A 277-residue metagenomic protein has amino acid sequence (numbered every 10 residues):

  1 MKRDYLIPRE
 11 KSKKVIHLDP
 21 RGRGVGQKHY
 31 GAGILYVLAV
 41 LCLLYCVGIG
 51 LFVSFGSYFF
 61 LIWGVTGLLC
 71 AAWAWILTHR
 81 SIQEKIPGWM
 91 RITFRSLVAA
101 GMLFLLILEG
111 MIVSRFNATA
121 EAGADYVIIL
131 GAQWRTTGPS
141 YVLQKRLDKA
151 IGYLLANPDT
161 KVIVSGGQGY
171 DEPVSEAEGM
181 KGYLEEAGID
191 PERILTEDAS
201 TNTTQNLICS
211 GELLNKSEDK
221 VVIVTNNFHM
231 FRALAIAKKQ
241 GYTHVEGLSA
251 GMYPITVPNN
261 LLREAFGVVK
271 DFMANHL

Functional and structural regions predicted by a protein language model:
M1-V25: N-terminal targeting leaders characterized by basic, low-complexity, disordered sequences that direct proteins
L6, A100, I107-L261: A structural signal for short, hydrophobic/glycine-enriched beta-strand patches
R23-L35, P87-V98: N-terminal Sec-pathway targeting helices
Y30-R80: Membrane-embedded alpha-helical segments of integral membrane proteins
V37-L44, L97-I107, L262, F266: Lipid-exposed faces of alpha-helical membrane segments in multi-pass integral membrane proteins
L44-L51, W75-H79, L106-S114, V269-H276: Structural signature of transmembrane alpha-helix termini at the membrane-water interface
C70-A118: Transmembrane alpha-helices and immediately adjacent membrane-cytoplasm interface residues in multi-pass integral
V257-L277: A transmembrane-helix-recognition feature enriched in membrane-embedded lipid enzymes and envelope glyco-/phospholipid
